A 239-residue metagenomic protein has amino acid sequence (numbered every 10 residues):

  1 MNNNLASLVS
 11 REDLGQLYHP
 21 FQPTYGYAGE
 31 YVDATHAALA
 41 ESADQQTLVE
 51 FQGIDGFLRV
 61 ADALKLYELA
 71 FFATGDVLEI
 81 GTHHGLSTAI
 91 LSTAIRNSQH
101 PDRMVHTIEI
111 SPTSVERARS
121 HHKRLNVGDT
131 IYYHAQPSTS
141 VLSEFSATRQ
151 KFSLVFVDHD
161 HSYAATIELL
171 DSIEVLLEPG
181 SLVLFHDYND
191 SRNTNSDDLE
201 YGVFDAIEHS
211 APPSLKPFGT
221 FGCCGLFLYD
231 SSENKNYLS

Functional and structural regions predicted by a protein language model:
M1-F156, D160-S239: A short alpha-helical cap/connector motif
